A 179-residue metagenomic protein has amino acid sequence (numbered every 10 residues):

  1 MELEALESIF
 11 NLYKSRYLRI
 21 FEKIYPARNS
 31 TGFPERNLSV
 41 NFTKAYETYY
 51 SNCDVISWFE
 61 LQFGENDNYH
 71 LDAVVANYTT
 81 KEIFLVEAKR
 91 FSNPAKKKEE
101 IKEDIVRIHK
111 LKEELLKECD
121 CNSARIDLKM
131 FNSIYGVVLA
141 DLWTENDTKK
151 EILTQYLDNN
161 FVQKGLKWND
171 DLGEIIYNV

Functional and structural regions predicted by a protein language model:
M1-Y49: Interdomain/boundary linker segments immediately adjacent to catalytic/signaling cores
Y13, Y17, F21, F42-Y50 (+2 more regions): Hydrophobic, Leu/Ile/Phe/Ala-enriched alpha-helical segments that form helix-helix packing faces
F21-N37, N52, I56-W58, K117-S133: Short glycine-rich, low-complexity/disordered patches
A45-D67, D72: A short acidic/basic microdomain associated with nuclease active sites
A73-N77, E82-P94: Conserved catalytic cores of phosphodiester-cleaving nucleases, focusing on short active-site segments
A88-T154: Catalytic cores of nucleic-acid endonucleases
N146-V179: Non-catalytic C-terminal interaction segments of nucleic acid-processing enzymes
